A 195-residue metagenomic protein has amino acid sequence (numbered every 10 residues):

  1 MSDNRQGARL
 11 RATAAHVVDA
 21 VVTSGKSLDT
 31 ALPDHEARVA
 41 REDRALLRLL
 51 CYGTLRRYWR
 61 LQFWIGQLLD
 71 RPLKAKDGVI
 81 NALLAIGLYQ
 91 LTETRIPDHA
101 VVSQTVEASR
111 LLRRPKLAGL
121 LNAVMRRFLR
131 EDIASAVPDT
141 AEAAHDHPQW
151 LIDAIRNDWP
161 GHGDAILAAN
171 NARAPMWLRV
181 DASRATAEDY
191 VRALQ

Functional and structural regions predicted by a protein language model:
M1-Q195: Class I Rossmann-like S-adenosyl-L-methionine
